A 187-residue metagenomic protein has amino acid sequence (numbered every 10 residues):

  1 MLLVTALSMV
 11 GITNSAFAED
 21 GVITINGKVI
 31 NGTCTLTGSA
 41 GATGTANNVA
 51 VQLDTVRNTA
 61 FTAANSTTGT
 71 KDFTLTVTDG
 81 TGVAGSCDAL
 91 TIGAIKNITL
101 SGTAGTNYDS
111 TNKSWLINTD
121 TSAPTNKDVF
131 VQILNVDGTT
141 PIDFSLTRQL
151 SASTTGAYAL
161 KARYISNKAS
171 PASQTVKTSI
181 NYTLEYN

Functional and structural regions predicted by a protein language model:
L2-G11: Bacterial N-terminal signal peptides
I12-N187: Mature extracellular/passenger domains of Gram-negative fimbrial/pilin and adhesin proteins
